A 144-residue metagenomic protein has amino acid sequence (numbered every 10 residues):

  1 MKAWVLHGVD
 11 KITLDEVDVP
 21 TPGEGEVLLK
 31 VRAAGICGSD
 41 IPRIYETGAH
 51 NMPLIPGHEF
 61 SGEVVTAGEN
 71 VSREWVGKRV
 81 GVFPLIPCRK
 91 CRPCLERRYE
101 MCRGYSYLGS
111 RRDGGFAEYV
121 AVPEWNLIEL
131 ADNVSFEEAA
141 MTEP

Functional and structural regions predicted by a protein language model:
H7, D18-V19, N51-H58, L108-R112 (+1 more regions): Short Gly/Pro-enriched turn/cap motifs at secondary-structure boundaries
G8-D10, G23: Residue-level recognition of beta-strand termini and adjacent short loop/turns
I12, C37, I128: Nucleotide phosphate-binding site architecture
D18-A34, T47-R92, N126, A131-N133: Glycine-rich beta-strand-centered segment in the early N-terminal region that forms part of a ligand/cofactor-binding
S39-I44: Cytochrome P450 core scaffold surrounding the K-helix E-X-X-R motif and the conserved "meander" helix-loop region
C88-P144: NAD(P)H dinucleotide-binding glycine-rich loop of Rossmann-like/cofactor-binding domains, especially the beta1-alpha1
